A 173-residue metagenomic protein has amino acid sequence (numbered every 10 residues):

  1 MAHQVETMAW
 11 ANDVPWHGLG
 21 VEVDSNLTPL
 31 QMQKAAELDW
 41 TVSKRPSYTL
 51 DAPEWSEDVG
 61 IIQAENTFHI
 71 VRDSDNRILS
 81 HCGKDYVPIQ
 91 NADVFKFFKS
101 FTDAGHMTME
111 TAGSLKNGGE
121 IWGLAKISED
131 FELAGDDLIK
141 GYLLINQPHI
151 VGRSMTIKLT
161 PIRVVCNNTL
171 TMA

Functional and structural regions predicted by a protein language model:
M1-F97, H106: Feature for intrinsically disordered/low-complexity regulatory segments and propeptides
K96-A173: Intrinsic disorder/low-complexity polar-acidic segments
